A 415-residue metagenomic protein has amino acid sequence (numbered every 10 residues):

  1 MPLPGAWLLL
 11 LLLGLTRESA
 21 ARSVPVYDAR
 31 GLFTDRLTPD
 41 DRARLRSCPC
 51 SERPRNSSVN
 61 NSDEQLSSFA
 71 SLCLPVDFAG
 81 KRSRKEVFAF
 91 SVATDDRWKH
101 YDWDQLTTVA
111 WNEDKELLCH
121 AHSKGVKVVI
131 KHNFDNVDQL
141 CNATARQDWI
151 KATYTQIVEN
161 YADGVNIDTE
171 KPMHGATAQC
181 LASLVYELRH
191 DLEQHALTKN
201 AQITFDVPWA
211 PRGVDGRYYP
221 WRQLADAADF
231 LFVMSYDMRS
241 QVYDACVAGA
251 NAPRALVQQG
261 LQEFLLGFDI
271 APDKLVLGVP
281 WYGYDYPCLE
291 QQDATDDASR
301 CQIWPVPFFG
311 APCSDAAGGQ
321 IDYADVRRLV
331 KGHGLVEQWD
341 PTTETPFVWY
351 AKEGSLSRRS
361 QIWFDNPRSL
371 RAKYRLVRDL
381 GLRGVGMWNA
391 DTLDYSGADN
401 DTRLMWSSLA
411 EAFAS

Functional and structural regions predicted by a protein language model:
P2-A21: Cleavable N-terminal signal peptides of Sec/SRP-targeted secreted and luminal proteins
R22-E86, F90, K274, V279-L376 (+1 more regions): Glycan-binding loop/region signatures in secreted carbohydrate-active enzymes
F78-R84, Y101-D104, A121-S123, V158-N160 (+5 more regions): Extracellular/periplasmic catalytic domains that process cell-envelope and extracellular macromolecules
F88-F90, D104-G175, Q179, S183-A210 (+1 more regions): Substrate-binding cleft and catalytic face of glycoside hydrolase catalytic domains, especially the flexible beta-alpha
A93-R97, E113-L117, D148-T153, R212-W221 (+2 more regions): Alpha-helical scaffolding within the catalytic cores of extracellular/periplasmic polymer-degrading hydrolases
V109, I167, L231, L277 (+2 more regions): Conserved, mostly hydrophobic/aromatic
K151, D168-V326: Substrate-binding surface in catalytic domains of secreted glycosidases
D168-H190, A196, A201-I203, V207-W209 (+1 more regions): Active-site and adjacent substrate-binding regions of carbohydrate-active enzymes
